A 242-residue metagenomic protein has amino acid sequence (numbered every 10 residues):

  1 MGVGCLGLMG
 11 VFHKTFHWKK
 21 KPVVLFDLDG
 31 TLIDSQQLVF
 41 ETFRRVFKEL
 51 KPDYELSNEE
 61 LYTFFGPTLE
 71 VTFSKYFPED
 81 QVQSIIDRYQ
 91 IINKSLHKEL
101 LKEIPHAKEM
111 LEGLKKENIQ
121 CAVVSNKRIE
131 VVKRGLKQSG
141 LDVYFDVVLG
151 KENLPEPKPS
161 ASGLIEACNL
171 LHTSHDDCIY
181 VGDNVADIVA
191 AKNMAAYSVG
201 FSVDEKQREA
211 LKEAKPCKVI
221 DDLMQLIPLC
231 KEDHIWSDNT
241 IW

Functional and structural regions predicted by a protein language model:
M1-F26, S237-W242: Non-catalytic pre-domain segments flanking phosphatase-related domains
F12-K108, G113-K116: N-terminal helical cap/lid subdomain that shapes the substrate entry/recognition surface in HAD-like hydrolases
V23, P157-I188: Conserved Lys-Pro-Asp/Glu-containing loop-to-beta segment of HAD-superfamily phosphomonoesterases, centered on
F43, A107-L136: Substrate-recognition element of Asp-dependent hydrolases with the DxDx(T/V) motif
D53, L141-D146, S174, C217-I220: Conserved H-loop
E59-L61, D142-E156: A short, structured active-site edge motif that brings together acidic residues
I179-K218: Acidic, Mg2+-coordinating phosphoryl-transfer loop and its flanking beta/alpha structural elements, shared across
